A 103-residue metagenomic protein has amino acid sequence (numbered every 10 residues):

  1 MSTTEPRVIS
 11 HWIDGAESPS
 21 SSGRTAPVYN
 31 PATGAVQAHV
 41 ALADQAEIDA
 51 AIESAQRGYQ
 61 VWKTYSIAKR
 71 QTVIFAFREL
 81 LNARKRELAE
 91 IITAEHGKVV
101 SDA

Functional and structural regions predicted by a protein language model:
M1-H39, T72: Terminal low-complexity tails and localization/encapsulation signals of metabolic enzymes
Q37-A103: Glycine-rich loop-to-alpha-helix module at the N-terminal edge of alpha/beta enzyme cores
